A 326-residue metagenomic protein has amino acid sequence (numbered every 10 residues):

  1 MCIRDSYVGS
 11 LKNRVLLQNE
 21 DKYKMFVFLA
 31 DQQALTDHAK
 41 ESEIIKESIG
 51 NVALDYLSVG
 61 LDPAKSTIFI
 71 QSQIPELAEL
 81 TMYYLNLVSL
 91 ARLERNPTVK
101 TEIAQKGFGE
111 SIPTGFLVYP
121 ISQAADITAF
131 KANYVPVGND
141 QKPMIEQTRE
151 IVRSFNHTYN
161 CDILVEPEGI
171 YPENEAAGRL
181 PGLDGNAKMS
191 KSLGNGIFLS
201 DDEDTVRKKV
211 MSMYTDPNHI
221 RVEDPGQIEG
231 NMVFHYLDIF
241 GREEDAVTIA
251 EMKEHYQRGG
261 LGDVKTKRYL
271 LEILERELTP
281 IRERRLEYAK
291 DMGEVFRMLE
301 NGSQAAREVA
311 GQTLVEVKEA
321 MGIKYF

Functional and structural regions predicted by a protein language model:
M1: Single conserved hydrophobic/aromatic residue that forms the stacking wall/gate of nucleotide- or nucleobase-binding
R4-A125, R276, R282, L286: N-terminal Rossmann-like or analogous alpha/beta NTP/dinucleotide-binding catalytic cores that position adenine
R4-L11, K24-F26, E41-I45, A64 (+6 more regions): Structured ligand/cofactor/substrate-binding pocket environments in proteins
S10, V52, M144, G302 (+1 more regions): Alpha-helical packing segments of well-folded alpha/beta enzyme cores
K12, I74, S89, R95-T98 (+9 more regions): Short capping/connector residues at structural and topological boundaries
K22, L90-E94, A129-Y134, G241-E251 (+1 more regions): Short helix-capping/linker segments at secondary-structure and domain boundaries
L35-H38, F130-N133, K188-M189: Active-site-proximal beta-alpha loop/turn segments in soluble metabolic enzymes
R149-F326: Conserved nucleotide- and phosphate/pyrophosphate-binding catalytic cores in adenylate/nucleotidyl-handling enzymes
